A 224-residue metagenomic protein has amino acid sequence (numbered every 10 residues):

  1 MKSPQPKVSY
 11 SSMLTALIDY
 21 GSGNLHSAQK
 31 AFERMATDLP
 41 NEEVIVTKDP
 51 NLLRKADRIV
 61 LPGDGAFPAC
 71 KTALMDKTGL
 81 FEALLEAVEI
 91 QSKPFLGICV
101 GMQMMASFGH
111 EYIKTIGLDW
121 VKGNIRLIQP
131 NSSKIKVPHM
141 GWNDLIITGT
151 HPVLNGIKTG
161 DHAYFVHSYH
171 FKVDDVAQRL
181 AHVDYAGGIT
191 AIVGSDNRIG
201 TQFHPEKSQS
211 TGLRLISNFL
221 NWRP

Functional and structural regions predicted by a protein language model:
M1-F95, V100, I113, N124-R126 (+1 more regions): N-terminal beta1-alpha1 cap of cysteine-dependent amidohydrolase-like domains
V44, F95-L96, L118, R179 (+1 more regions): Hydrophobic/aromatic residues located in beta-strands of well-ordered beta-sheets within soluble catalytic
K55-A56, I90-Q91, V121, T148 (+2 more regions): Structured helix-beta-strand junction loops
P68-A69, Q129, G200-Q202: A short acidic, helix-capping loop that chelates divalent metal ions and anchors anionic groups
E82, S107-Y185: Pocket-forming structural segment of enzyme catalytic cores
C99, H167, H204: Histidine-centered divalent metal-coordination motifs
Q103-M105: Conserved catalytic-site region of short-chain dehydrogenase/reductase
F171-P224: C-terminal and late-domain segments of enzyme folds
